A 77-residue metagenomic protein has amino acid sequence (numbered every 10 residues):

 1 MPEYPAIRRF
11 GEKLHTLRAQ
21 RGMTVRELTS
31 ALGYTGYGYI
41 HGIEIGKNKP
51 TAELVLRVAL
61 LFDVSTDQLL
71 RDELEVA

Functional and structural regions predicted by a protein language model:
M1-Q20: A short, Lys/Arg-rich alpha-helix, primarily the initiator
M1-Y4, G42, L60, L70-A77: Short, charged recognition helix plus adjacent turn of helix-turn-helix-like nucleic-acid-binding domains
H15, R26, L56: Residues within the helices of the helix-turn-helix
R18, T29, A59: The alpha-helix within a helix-turn-helix
A19, G33, I45, L74: Residue-level detection of the helix-turn-helix DNA-binding "recognition helix"
G22-G42: Short alpha-helical DNA-recognition segment
E53-Q68: DNA major-groove recognition helix of helix-turn-helix/homeodomain DNA-binding modules
